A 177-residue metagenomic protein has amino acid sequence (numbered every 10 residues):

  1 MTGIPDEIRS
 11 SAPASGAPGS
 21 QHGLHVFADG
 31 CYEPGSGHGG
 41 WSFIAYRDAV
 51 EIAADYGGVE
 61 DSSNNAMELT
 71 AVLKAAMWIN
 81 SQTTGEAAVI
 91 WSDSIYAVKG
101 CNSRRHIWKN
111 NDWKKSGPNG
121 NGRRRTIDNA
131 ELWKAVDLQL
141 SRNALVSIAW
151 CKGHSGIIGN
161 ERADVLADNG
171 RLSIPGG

Functional and structural regions predicted by a protein language model:
T2-T70, K74-Q82, C101, V165-G177: RNase H-like nuclease fold core
C31-H38, L73-E161: RNase H catalytic domain
